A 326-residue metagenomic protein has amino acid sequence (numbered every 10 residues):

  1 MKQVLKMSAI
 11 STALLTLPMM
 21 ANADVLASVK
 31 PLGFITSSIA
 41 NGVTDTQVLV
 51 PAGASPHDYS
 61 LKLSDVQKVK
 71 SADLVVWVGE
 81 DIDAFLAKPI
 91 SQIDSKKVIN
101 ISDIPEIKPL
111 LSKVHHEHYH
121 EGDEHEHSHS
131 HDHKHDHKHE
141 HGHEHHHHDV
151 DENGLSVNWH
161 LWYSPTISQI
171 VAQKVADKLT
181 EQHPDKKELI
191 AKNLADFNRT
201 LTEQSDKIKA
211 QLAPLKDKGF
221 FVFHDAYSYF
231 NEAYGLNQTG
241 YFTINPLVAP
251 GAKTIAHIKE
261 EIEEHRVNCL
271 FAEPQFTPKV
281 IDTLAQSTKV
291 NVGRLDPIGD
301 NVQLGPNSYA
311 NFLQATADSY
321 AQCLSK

Functional and structural regions predicted by a protein language model:
M1-N22: Gram-negative bacterial Sec-dependent N-terminal signal peptides
A23-K326: Extracytoplasmic metal-acquisition and chelation regions
